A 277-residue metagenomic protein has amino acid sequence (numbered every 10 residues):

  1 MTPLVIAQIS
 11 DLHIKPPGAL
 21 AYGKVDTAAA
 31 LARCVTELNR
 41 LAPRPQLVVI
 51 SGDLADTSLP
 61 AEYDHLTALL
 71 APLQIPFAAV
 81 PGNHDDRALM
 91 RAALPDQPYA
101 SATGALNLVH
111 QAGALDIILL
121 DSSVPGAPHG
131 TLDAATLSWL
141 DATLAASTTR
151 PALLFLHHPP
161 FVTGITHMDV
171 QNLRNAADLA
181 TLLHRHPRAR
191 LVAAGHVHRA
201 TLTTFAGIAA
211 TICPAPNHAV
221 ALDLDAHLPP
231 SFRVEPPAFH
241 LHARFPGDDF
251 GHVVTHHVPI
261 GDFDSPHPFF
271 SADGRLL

Functional and structural regions predicted by a protein language model:
M1-H65: N-terminal active-site segment of His-dependent metallophosphoesterases
P3-P16, A114-V124, L153-F155, I208-P214 (+1 more regions): Active-site-proximal beta-strand elements of phosphoester/diester hydrolases
I14-P17, D56-A61, N83-R91, P125-P128 (+3 more regions): Active-site environment of divalent metal-dependent phosphoester hydrolases
L20-D26, D96, G126, I165-N172 (+1 more regions): Short glycine-enriched, charge-decorated loop/helix-capping segments at active-site entrances that position
C34-L47, H129-T211, A238-L241, H252-V254 (+1 more regions): His/acidic metal-ligating clusters that form di-metal
L59-W139, A145-A146, D178-R188, A206 (+1 more regions): Extended active-site neighborhood of metal-dependent phosphoesterases/phosphodiesterases
I212-L277: Acidic, His/Gly-rich catalytic cores of divalent-metal-dependent hydrolytic chemistry
